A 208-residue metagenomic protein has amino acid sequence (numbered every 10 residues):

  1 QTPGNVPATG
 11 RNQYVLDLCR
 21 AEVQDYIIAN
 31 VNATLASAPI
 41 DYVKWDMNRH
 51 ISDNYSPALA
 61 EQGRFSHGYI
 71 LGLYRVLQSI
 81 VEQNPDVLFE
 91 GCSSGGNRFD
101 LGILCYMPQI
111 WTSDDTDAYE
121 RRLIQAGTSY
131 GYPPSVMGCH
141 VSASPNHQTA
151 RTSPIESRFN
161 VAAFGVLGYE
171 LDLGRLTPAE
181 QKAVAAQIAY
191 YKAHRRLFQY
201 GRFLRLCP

Functional and structural regions predicted by a protein language model:
Q1-D25, H67-G174: Glycan-recognition surfaces
T9, I51-S56: Short acidic/His/Gly/Ser-rich catalytic and metal-binding motifs that mark active-site loops of diverse hydrolases
L18-D46, I80: An active-site-proximal structural segment forming one wall of the substrate-binding cleft that immediately precedes
V43-K44, N54-Y55, L171-D172: Extended hydrophobic-aromatic, low-complexity segments
W45-I51, S93-R98: Short, solvent-exposed turn/loop segments enriched in Gly/Ser/Thr/Pro and often Arg
A58-L59, A162: Active-site His/acidic residue clusters
L59-G63, V87: Short acidic, glycine/proline-enriched helix-loop-strand junctions
E170-P208: Glycan-recognition and catalytic regions of carbohydrate-active enzymes
